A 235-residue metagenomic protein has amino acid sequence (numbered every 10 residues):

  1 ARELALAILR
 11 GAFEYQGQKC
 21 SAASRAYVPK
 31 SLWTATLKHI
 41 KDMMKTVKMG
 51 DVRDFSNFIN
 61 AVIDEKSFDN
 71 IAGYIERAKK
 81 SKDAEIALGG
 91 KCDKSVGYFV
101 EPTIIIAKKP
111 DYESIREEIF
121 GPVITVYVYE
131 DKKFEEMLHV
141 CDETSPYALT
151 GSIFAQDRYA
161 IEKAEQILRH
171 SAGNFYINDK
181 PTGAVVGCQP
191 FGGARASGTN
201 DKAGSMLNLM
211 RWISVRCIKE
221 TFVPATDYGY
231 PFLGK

Functional and structural regions predicted by a protein language model:
A1-P110, D131-E143, I177, S214 (+1 more regions): ALDH superfamily catalytic-core signature
K91-T103, F134-F222: C-terminal core of ALDH-fold dehydrogenases
D111-R116: Cytochrome P450 core scaffold surrounding the K-helix E-X-X-R motif and the conserved "meander" helix-loop region
E118-I119, P190: Short, surface-exposed loop/turn microsegments at beta-strand edges and helix-strand junctions
P122: Glycine-rich nucleotide-phosphate-binding loops and adjacent flexible coil segments
T125-Y127: Active-site donor-binding acidic/aromatic loop of nucleotide-activated sugar and phosphosugar transferases involved
